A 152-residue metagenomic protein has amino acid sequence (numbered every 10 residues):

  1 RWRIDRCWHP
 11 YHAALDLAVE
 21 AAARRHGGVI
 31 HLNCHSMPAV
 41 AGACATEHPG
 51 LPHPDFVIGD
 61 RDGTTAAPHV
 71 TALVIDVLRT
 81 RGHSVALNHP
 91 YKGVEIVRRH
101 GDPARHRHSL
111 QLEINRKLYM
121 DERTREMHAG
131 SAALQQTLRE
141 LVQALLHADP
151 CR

Functional and structural regions predicted by a protein language model:
R1-W8: Surface-exposed cleft-lining segments at the edges of enzyme active sites
W8-Y11, L15, L134, L138: Aromatic/hydrophobic pocket-lining residues that form the small-molecule binding cavity in soluble enzyme cores
P10-M120: Catalytic cores of processing enzymes, dominated by hydrolases/peptidases, characterized by acidic/His-rich
E122-R152: His/Asp/Glu-rich mid-to-C-terminal helical/loop segments that flank catalytic regions of hydrolases
